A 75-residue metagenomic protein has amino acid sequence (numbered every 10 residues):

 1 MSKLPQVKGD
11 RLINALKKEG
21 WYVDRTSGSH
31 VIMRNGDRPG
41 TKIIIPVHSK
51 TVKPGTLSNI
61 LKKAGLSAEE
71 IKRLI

Functional and structural regions predicted by a protein language model:
M1-S27, G36: N-terminal first-folded block
K3-Q6, I44, T51, R73: Residue-level preference for alpha-helix termini and adjacent loops
V23-N59: A short, structured beta-strand/loop element
K50-I75: C-terminal structural segments of small proteins and small subunits
